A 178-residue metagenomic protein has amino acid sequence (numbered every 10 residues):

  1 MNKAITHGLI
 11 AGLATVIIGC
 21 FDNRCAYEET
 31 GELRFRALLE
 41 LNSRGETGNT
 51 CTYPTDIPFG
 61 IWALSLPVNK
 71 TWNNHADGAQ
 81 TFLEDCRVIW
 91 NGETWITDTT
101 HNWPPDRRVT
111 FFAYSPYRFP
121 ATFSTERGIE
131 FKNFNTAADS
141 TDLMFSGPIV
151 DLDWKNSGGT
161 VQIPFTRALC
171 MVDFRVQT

Functional and structural regions predicted by a protein language model:
M1-L9: Bacterial N-terminal signal peptides that target proteins for export
V16-G19: C-terminal motif of bacterial Sec signal peptides marking the signal peptidase cleavage site
F21-T178: Short, low-hydrophobicity acidic/polar segments
